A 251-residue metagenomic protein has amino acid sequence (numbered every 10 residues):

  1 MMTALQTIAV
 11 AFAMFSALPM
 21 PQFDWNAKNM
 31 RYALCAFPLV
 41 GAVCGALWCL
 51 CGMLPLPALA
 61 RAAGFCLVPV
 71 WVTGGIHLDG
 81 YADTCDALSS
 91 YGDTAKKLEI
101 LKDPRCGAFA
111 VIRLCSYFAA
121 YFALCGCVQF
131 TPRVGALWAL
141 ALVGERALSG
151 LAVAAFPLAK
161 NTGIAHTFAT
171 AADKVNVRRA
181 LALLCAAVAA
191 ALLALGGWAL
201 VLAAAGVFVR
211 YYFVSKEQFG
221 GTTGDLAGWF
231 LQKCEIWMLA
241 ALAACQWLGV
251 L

Functional and structural regions predicted by a protein language model:
M1-W25: Membrane-proximal soluble regions of multi-pass membrane proteins
V10-A13, A27-G52, H166-T170: N-terminal beta-alpha supersecondary unit
A17, H77, D86, L114 (+2 more regions): Alpha-helical transmembrane segments and their lipid-water interface positions in multi-pass membrane proteins
P19-W25, I76, K96, G150-K160 (+1 more regions): C-terminal ends of transmembrane helices
M30-W48, A87-R133, L137-W138, V175-L192 (+2 more regions): Multi-pass membrane catalytic core of lipid/isoprenoid biosynthesis enzymes
C35-T84, A136-L140, G197-E217: Membrane-embedded alpha-helical segments that form the functional core of polytopic membrane enzymes, especially those
V68-C106, V214-C234: Acidic (Asp/Glu-rich) catalytic motifs at the cytosolic membrane interface
A147-L181, Q218-T222: Solvent-exposed interhelical
